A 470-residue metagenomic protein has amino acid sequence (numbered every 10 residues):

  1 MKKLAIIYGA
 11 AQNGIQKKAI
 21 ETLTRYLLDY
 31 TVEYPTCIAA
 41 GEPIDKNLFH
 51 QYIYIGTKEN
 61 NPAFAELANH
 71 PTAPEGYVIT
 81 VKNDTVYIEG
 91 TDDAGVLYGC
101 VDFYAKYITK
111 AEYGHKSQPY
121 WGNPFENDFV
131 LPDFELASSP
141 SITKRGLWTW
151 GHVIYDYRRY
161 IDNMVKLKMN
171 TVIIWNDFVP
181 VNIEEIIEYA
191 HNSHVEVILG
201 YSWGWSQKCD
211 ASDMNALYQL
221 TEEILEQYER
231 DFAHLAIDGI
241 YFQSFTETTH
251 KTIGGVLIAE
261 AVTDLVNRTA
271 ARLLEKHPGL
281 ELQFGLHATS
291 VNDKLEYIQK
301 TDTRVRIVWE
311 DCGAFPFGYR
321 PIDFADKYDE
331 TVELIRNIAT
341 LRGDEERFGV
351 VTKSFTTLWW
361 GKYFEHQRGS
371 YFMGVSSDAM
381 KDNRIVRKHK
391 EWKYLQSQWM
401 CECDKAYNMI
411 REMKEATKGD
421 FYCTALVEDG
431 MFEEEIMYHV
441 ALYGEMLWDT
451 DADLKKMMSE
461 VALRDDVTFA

Functional and structural regions predicted by a protein language model:
M1-S138: Contiguous, structured surface segment used for ligand recognition
K2-I7, H50-Y52, T85-V86, K144-L147 (+7 more regions): Hydrophobic beta-strand segments of well-ordered beta-sheets in folded domains
I7-N13, K17, Y54-N60, E89-T91 (+7 more regions): Structural motif
G14-K17, P62-F64, V96, P180-I183 (+6 more regions): Extracytoplasmic/secreted cell-surface and envelope-processing proteins
K46-N47, T80-V81, S139-S141, A233-H234 (+1 more regions): Extracellular/periplasmic catalytic domains that process cell-envelope and extracellular macromolecules
H115-T171: An acidic-aromatic substrate-binding cleft motif
D133, N182, E222, V256-A470: Substrate-binding groove of N-acetylhexosamine-processing glycoside hydrolases
G146-L147, H152-F284, D293-L295: Substrate-binding cleft of carbohydrate-active enzyme catalytic domains
